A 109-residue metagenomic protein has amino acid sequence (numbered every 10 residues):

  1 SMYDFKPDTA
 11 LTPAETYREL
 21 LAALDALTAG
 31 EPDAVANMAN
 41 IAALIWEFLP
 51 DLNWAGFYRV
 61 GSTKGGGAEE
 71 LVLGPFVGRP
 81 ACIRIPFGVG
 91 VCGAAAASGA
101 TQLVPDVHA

Functional and structural regions predicted by a protein language model:
S1-P75, R79: Intrinsically disordered, low-complexity terminal regulatory regions
V60-T63, E70-A109: Regulatory sensory and allosteric helical modules in signal-transduction proteins and certain transcription factors
